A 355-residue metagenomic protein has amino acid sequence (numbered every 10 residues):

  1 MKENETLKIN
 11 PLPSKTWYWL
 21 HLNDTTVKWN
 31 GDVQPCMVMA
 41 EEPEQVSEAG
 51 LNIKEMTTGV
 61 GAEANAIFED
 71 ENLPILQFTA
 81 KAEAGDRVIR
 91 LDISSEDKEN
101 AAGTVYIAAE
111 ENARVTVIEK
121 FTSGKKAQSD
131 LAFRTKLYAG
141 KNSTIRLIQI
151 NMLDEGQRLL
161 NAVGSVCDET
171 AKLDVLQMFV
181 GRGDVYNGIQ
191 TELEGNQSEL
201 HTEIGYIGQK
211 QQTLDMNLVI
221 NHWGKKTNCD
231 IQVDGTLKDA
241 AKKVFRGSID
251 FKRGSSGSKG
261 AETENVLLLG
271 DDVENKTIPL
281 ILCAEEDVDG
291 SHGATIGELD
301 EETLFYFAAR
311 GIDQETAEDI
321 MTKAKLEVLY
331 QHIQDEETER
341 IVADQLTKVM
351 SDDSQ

Functional and structural regions predicted by a protein language model:
M1-G31, L91, K126, I150 (+7 more regions): A generic "cationic amphipathic patch" detector
M1-L76: Long, low-complexity, mixed-charge
T58-F305, A309-R310, I333, E339-Q355: Conserved beta-strand/loop scaffold segments within soluble protein domains that form the structured core and edges
D300-T303, I320-E327: Small/polar glycine-rich anion-binding or flexible loop at a beta-alpha turn
L326-D335: Short arginine-rich
